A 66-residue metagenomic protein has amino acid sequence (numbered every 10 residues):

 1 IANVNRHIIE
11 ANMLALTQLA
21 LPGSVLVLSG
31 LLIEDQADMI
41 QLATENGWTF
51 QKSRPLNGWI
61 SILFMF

Functional and structural regions predicted by a protein language model:
I1-F66: S-adenosylmethionine
